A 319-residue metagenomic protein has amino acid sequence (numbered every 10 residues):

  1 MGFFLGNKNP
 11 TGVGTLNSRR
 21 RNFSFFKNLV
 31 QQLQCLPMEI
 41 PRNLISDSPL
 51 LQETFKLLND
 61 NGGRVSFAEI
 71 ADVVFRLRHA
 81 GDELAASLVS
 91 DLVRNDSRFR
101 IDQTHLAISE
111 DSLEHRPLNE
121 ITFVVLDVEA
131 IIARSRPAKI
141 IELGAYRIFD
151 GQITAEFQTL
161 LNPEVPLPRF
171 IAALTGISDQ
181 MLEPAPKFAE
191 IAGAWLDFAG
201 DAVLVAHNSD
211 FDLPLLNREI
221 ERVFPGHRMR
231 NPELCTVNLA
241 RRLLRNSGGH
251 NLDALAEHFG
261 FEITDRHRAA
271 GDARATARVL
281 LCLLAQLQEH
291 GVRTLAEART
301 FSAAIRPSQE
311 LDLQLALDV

Functional and structural regions predicted by a protein language model:
G2, N9-P10, G14, N22 (+1 more regions): Short, low-complexity intrinsically disordered segments enriched in A/P/G/S/L with frequent Arg, especially at protein
R19, F23-I121: N-terminal accessory regions of nucleic-acid-interacting proteins
S46-E53, G62-V65, R76-R78, E110-D111 (+1 more regions): Acidic two-metal-ion nuclease catalytic site recognized across multiple nuclease folds, prominently DnaQ/RNase D-T
V73, E219-R222, R242, H258 (+1 more regions): Active-site catalytic microenvironments for nucleophilic, acid-base chemistry
S109-D111, N119-E221, H227-R230, R245-I263 (+2 more regions): Conserved non-catalytic scaffold segment of RNase H-like nuclease domains
A130-I132, N238, A275: Short, glycine/acidic-enriched loop or turn micro-motifs at the edges of active sites
R228-A240: Conserved beta-strand -> loop -> alpha-helix junction used to position metal-binding or nucleic-acid-contacting
R268-L281: Acidic, divalent-metal-coordinating active-site segment for phosphoryl/phosphodiester hydrolysis, typified by short
